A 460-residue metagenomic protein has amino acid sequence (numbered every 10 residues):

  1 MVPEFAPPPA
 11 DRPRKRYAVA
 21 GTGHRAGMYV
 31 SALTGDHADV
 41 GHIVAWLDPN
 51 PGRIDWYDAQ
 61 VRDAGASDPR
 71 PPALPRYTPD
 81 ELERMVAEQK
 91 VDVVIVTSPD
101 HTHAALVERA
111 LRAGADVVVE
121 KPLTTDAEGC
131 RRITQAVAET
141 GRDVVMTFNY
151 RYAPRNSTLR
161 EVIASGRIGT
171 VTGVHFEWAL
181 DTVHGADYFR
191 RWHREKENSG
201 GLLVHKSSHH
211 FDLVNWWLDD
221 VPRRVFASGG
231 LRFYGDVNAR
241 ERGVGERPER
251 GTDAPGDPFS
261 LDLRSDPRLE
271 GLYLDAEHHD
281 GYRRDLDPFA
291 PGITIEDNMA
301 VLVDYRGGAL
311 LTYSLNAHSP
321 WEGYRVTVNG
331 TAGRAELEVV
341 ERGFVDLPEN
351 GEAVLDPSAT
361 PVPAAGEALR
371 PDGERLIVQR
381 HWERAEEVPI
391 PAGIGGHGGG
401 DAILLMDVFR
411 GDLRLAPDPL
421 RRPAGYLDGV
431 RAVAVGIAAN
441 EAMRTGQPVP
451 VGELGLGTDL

Functional and structural regions predicted by a protein language model:
M1-P69, V408: N-terminal Rossmann-like dinucleotide-binding module
H24, S67, Y77, D100 (+11 more regions): Catalytic cores of eukaryotic secretory-pathway lumenal/extracellular enzymes that build and remodel glycoconjugates
R25-M28, Y150-L286, G446: Predominantly a Rossmann-like dinucleotide-binding segment in NAD(P)-dependent oxidoreductases
A45, V93, G173: Short, Asp-centered acidic motifs that coordinate Mg2+ and/or phosphate in catalytic or ligand-binding sites
P69-V91: A structured beta-alpha segment of the ubiquitous adenosine-cofactor-binding alpha/beta core
L74-R76, L269-D304: Alpha-helix-centered segments that form part of catalytic cores
E88, D92-V93, P99-D100, A104-R151 (+1 more regions): Beta-strand-loop-alpha-helix segment that lines the small-molecule cofactor/substrate pocket of alpha/beta enzymes
E296-A309, S314-L460: C-terminal helical cap and adjacent loop that interface with cofactors, partners, or active-site loops
